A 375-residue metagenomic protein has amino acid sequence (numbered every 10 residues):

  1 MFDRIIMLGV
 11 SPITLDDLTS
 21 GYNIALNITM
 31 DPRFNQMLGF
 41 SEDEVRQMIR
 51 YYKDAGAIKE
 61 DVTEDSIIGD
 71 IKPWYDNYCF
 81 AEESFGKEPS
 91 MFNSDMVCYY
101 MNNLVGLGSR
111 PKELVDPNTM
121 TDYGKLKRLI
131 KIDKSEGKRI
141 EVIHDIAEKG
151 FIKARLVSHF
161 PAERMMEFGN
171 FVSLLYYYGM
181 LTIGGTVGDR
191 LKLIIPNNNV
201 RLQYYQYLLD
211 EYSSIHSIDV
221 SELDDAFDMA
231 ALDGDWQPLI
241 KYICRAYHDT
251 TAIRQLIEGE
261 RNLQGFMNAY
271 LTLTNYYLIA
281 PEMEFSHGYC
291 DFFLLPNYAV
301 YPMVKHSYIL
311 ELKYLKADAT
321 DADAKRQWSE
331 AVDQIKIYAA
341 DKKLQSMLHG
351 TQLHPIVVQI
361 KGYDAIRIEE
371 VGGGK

Functional and structural regions predicted by a protein language model:
M1-D3: Substrate-engagement module of ASCE P-loop NTPases
I6, Y308-L310, H354-V358: Hydrophobic/aromatic beta-strand patches that form the interior of the parallel beta-sheet core in alpha/beta enzyme
I6-V10, D17, G185-V187: Glycine-rich, histidine-containing beta strand-loop boundary motifs that form or position
S11-L15, L315, G362: Short, solvent-exposed loop/turn segments at secondary-structure junctions
P12-S20, I28-N102: Amphipathic alpha-helical segments of the small helical/lid subdomains adjacent to P-loop NTPase cores
D16-G21, I366-E370: A short acidic (Asp/Glu
A25, S90-D333, I337-A339, I368-K375: Extended alpha-helical interface modules used as scaffolds for assembling large macromolecular complexes
K343-K375: Domain-level recognition of nuclease-like catalytic cores that cleave nucleotide substrates
